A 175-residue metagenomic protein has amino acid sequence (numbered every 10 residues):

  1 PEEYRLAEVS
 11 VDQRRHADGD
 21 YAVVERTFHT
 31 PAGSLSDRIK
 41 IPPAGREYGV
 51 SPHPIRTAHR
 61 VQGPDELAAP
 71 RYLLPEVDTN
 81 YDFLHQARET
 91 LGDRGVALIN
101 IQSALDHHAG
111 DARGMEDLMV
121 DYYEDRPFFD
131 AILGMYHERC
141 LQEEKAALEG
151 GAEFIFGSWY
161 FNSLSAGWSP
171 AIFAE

Functional and structural regions predicted by a protein language model:
P1-G49, D82-Q86, L91-V96, I101-S103 (+3 more regions): N-terminal basic, low-complexity leaders that serve as flexible interaction/assembly modules and, when applicable, as
H29, G63-E175: Active-site loop segments of alpha/beta catalytic cores
R38-I41, V50-P54, D111-R113, P170: Surface-exposed beta-strand edges and their flanking turn/coil or helix-capping segments
R46-A69: A short, surface-exposed interaction/processing loop segment used at functional sites
